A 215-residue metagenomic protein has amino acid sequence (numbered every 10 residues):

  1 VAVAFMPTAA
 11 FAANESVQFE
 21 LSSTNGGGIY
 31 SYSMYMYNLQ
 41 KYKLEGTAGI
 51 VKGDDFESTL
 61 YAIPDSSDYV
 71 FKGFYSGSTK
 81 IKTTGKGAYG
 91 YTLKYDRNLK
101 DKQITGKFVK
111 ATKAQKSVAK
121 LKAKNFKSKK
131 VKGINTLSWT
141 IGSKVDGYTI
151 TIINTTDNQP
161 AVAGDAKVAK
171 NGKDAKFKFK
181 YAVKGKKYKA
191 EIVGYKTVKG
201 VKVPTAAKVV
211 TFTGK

Functional and structural regions predicted by a protein language model:
V3-E15: Sec-dependent signal peptide cleavage junction
A13-S23, T84-A114: Conserved "repeat-terminator" motif of extracellular CCP/Sushi domains
E15-V17, F56-S58, G133-L137: Structural beta-strand segments of beta-rich domains
D55-T92: Surface-exposed interfaces of beta-sheet-rich extracellular modules
Y69-V70, T140-A163: Solvent-exposed loop/turn segments flanking beta-strands in beta-repeat/beta-sandwich domains
V109-A111, T155, V193-T197: Beta-strand-rich extracellular modules
T112-K144, V201-K215: Pro/Thr/Ser/Gly-rich low-complexity, intrinsically disordered linker/stalk tracts
F179-K202: Beta-strand-rich modules
